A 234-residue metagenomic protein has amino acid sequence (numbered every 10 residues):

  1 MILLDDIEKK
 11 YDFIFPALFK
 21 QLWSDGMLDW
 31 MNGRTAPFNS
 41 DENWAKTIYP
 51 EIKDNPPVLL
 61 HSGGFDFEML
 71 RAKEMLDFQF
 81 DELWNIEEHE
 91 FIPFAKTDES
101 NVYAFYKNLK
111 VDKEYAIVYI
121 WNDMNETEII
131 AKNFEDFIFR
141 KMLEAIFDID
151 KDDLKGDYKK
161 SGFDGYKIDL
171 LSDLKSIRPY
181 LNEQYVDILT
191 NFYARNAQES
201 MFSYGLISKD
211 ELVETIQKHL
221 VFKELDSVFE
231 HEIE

Functional and structural regions predicted by a protein language model:
M1-V102, L109-K110, V186-E234: A surface-exposed partner-binding patch
I2-D6, D77, E88, I117-M124 (+2 more regions): A near-ubiquitous, low-amplitude feature marking generic local secondary-structure context
D12, F19-K20, S24, F67 (+4 more regions): Generic low-polarity alpha-helical segments
L28, A36, S40-N43, Y115 (+2 more regions): Short, surface-exposed, charged/polar-biased interaction segments
V102-N122: Short, well-ordered strand-loop elements centered on a beta-strand within folded domains, enriched for acidic residues
Y115-D153: Compact, glycine/acidic-enriched structural inserts
D150-M201: An amphipathic alpha-helical core segment
